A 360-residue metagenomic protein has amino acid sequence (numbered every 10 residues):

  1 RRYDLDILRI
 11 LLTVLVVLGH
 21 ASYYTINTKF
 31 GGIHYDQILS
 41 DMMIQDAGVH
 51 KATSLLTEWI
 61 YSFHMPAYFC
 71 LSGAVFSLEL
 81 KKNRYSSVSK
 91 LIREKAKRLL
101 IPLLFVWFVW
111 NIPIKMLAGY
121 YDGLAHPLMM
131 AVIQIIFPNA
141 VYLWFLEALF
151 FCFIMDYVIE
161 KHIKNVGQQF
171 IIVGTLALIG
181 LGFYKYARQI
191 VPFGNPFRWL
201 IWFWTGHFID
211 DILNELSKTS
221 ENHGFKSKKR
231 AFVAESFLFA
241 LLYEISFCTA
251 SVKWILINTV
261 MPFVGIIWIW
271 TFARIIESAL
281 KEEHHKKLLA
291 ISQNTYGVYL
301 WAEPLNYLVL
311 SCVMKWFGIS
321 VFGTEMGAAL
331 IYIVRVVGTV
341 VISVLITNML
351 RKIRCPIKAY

Functional and structural regions predicted by a protein language model:
R1-Y360: Alpha-helical transmembrane segments and their immediate juxtamembrane cytosolic regions
